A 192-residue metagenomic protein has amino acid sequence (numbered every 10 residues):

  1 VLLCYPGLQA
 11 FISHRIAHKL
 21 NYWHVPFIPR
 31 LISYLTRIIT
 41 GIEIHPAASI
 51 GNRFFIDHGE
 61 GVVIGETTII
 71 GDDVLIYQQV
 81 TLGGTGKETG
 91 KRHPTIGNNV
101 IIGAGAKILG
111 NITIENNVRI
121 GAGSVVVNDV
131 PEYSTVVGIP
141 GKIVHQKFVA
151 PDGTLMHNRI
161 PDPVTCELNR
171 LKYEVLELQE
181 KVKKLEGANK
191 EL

Functional and structural regions predicted by a protein language model:
V1-I39: A transmembrane-helix-recognition feature enriched in membrane-embedded lipid enzymes and envelope glyco-/phospholipid
P6-G7, I12-R15, A48, F54 (+2 more regions): Solvent-exposed, flexible loop/coil residues
N21-V25, P29, D73, Q78-Q79 (+2 more regions): A signal for specific C-terminal beta-sheet/loop modules enriched in small/flexible residues with GP/PG/PP motifs
R37-V144: Structural signal for interior beta-strand "rungs" in well-ordered beta-sheet cores of soluble enzyme domains
K91-G103, K107, I139-L192: C-terminal segments of enzyme domains that contribute to small-molecule binding surfaces
